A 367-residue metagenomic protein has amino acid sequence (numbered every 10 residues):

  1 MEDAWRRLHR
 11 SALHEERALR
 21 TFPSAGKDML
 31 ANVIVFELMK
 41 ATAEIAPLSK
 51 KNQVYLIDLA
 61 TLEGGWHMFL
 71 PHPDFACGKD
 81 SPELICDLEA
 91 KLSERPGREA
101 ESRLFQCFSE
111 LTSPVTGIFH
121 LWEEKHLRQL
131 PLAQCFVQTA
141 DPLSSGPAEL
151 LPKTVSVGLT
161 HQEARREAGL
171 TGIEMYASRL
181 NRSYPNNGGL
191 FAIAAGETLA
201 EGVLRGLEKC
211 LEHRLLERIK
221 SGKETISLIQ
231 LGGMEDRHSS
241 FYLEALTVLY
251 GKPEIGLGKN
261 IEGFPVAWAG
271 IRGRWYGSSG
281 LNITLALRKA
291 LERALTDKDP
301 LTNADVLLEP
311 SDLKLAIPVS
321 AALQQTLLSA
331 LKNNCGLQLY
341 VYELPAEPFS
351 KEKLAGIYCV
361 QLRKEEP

Functional and structural regions predicted by a protein language model:
M1-P367: Helix-coil modules at protein/domain termini and other flexible surface or pore-lining loops, especially C-terminal
